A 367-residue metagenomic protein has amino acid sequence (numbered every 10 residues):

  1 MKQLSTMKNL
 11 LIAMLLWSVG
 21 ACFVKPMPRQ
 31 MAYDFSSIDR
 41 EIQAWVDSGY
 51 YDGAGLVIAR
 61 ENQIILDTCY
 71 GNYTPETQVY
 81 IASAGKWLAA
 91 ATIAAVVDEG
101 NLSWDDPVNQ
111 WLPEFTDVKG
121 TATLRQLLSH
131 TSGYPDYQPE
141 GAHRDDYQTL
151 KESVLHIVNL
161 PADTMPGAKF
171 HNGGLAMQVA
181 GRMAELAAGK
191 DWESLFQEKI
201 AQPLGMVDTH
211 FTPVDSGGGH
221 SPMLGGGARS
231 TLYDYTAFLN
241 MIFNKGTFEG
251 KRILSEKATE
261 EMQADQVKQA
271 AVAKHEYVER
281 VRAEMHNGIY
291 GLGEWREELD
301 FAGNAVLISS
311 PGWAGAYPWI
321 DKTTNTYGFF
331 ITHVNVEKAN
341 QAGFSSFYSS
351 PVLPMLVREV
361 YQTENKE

Functional and structural regions predicted by a protein language model:
M1-R29: Bacterial Sec-dependent N-terminal signal peptides
C22-I42: Sec-dependent signal peptide cleavage junction
I42, L56, N62, V79-D105 (+3 more regions): Active-site SXXK
Q43-T74, W104, G205-V207, E294 (+2 more regions): A short, well-structured edge-of-sheet supersecondary motif
P75, Y80-A84, V96-P135, P139 (+5 more regions): Active-site helix/loop module of the DD-peptidase/beta-lactamase fold, centered on the serine-lysine SxxK catalytic
V207-G226, S230-Y233, A264-Y327: Active-site Gly/Thr loop motif
A273-H275, L299, E337-E367: Short, gly/Ser/Thr-rich active-site loops of penicillin-recognizing serine hydrolases
